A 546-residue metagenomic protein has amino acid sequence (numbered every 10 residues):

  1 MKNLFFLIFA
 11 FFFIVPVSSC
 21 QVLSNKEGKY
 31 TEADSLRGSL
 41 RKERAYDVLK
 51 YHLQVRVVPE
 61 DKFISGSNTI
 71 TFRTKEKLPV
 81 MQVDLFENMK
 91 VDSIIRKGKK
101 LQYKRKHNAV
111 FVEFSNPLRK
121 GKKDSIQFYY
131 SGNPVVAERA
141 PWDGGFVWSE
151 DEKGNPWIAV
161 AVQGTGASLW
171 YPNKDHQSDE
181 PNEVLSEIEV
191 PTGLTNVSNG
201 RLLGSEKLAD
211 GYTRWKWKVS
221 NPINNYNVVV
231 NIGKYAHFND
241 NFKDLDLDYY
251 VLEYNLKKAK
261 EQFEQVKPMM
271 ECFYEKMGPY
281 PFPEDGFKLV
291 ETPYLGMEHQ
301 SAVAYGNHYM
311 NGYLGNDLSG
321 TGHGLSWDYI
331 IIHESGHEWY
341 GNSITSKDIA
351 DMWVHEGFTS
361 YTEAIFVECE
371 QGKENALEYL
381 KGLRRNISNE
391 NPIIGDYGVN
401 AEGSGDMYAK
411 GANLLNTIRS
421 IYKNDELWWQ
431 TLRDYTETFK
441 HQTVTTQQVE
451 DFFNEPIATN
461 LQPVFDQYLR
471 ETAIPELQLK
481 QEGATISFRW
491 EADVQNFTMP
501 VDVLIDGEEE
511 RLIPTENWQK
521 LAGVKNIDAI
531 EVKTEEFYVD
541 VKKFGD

Functional and structural regions predicted by a protein language model:
M1-K26: Bacterial Sec-dependent N-terminal signal peptides
C20-S65, S149-W157, H176, Q462-P463: N-terminal, polar/Ser/Thr-rich
V22, M81, F86-S149, D210-G211 (+1 more regions): A surface-exposed beta-strand-loop module
Y30, K97, W217, Y249-D493: Hydrophobic alpha-helical and helix-loop surface patches within well-folded domains that function as non-catalytic
Y30-A33, Q127-Y235, I530, T534-V539: Extended, low-hydrophobicity, Ser/Thr/Pro/Gly-biased non-transmembrane segments
N68, P117-R119, K123, Q127-Y129 (+6 more regions): Zn2+-dependent metallopeptidase catalytic core
T69-N88, P172-P191, Q447, I486-L504: Surface-exposed beta-strand/loop patches in extracellular or lumenal glycoproteins
K90-R96, V197, L461-Q462, L477 (+1 more regions): Beta-strand-rich binding/interaction modules
